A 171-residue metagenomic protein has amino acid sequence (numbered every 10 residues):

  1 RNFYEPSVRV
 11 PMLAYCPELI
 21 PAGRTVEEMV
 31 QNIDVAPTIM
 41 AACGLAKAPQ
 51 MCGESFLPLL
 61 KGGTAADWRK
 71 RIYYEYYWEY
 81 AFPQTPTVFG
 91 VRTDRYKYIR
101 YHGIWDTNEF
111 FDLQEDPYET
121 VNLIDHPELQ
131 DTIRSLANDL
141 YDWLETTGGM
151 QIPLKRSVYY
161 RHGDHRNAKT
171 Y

Functional and structural regions predicted by a protein language model:
R1-Q50, E54-A66, D94: Substrate-binding rim/cap in mid-to-C-terminal beta-strand-loop elements of soluble/periplasmic
S7, V88, R95-Y96, N108: Structural motif
L13, V88-G90, F110: Conserved hydrophobic/aromatic beta-strand scaffold that supports enzyme active sites
K70-Y74, V158: WW-domain-binding short linear motifs
P83-T85: Residues that act as N-cap/strand-start positions at coil-to-secondary-structure junctions
I99-G103: Short beta-strand micro-motifs enriched in acidic
D116: Intrinsically disordered, low-complexity polar regions and short flexible loop motifs
L123-Y171: Long, internal low-complexity/basic segments
